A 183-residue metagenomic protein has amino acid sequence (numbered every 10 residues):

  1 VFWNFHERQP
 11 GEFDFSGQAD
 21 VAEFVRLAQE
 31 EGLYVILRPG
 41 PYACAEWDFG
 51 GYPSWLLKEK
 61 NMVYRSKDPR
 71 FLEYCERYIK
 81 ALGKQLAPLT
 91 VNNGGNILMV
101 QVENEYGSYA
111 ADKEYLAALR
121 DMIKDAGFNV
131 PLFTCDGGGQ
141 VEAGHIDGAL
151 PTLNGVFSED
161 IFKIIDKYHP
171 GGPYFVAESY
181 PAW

Functional and structural regions predicted by a protein language model:
V1-D48, R120-D125: Aromatic-lined substrate-binding rim segments of carbohydrate-active enzymes
A22-Q29, K80-K84, L98: A broadly conserved amphipathic alpha-helix scaffold signal in soluble, globular proteins
L37, Y42-Y74, L82-W183: Substrate-binding/catalytic cleft of secreted carbohydrate-active enzymes, primarily glycoside hydrolases
